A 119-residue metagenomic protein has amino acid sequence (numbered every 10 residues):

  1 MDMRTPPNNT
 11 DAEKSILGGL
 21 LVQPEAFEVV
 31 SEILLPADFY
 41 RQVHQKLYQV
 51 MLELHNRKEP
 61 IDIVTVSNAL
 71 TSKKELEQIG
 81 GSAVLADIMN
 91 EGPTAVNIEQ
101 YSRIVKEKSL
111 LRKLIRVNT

Functional and structural regions predicted by a protein language model:
M1-S109: Noncatalytic partner-interaction/assembly domains of nucleic-acid and motor enzyme complexes, especially the accessory
R116-T119: A short N-terminal interaction module
